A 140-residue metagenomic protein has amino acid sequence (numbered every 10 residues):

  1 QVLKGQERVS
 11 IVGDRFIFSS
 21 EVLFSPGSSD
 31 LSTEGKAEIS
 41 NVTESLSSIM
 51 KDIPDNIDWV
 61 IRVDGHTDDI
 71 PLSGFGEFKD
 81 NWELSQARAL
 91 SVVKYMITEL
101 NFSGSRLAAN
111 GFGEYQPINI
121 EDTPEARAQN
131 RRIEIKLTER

Functional and structural regions predicted by a protein language model:
Q1-V12, I17-F18, D30, E34: Extracellular/lumenal/periplasmic "stalk" regions immediately C-terminal to a signal peptide or transmembrane helix
V2, I49-D52: Generic non-transmembrane alpha-helical segments
R8, V12-L23, P54-I61, G65-D69: Short, charged, surface-exposed interaction patches
L23-S45, M50, W59, H66-R140: Periplasmic OmpA-like peptidoglycan-binding domain that tethers envelope proteins to the cell wall
